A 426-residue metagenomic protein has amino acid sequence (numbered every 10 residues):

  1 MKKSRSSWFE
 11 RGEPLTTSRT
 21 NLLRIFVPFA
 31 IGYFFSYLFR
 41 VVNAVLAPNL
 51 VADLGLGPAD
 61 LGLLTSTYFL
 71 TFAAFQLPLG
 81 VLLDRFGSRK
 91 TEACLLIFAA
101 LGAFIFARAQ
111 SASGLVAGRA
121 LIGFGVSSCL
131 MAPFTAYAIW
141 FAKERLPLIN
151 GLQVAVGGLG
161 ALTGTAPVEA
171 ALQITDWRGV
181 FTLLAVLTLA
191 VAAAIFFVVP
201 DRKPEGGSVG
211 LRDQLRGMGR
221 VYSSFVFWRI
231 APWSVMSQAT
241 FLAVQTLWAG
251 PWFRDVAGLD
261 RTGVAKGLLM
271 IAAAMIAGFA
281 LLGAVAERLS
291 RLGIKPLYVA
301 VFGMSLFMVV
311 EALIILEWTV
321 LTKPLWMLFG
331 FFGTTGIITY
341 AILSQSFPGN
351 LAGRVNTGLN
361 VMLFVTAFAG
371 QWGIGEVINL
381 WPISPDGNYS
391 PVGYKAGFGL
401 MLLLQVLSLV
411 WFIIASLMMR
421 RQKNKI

Functional and structural regions predicted by a protein language model:
W8-S18, P200-A231: Juxtamembrane intracellular "pre-TM" segments in multi-pass secondary transporters
R24-P58, L79, V244-G250, G370-I374: Extracytoplasmic
N43-A44, F225-L282, S344, A367-G375: Extracytoplasmic gate region of multi-pass secondary transporters
G55, G87, R108-G114, G125 (+2 more regions): Helix-breaking motifs and short loop linkers at transmembrane-helix boundaries and internal kinks in secondary membrane
A74-S113: Conserved MFS/SLC helix-loop-helix module at the cytosolic interface between two early adjacent transmembrane helices
F98, G102, S113-L121, L321-L328: Paired small-residue
G118-G157: Cytoplasmic helix-loop-helix junction between adjacent transmembrane helices in 12-TM secondary transporters
L152-P200: Helix-loop-helix hairpin linking two adjacent transmembrane segments in secondary transporters
